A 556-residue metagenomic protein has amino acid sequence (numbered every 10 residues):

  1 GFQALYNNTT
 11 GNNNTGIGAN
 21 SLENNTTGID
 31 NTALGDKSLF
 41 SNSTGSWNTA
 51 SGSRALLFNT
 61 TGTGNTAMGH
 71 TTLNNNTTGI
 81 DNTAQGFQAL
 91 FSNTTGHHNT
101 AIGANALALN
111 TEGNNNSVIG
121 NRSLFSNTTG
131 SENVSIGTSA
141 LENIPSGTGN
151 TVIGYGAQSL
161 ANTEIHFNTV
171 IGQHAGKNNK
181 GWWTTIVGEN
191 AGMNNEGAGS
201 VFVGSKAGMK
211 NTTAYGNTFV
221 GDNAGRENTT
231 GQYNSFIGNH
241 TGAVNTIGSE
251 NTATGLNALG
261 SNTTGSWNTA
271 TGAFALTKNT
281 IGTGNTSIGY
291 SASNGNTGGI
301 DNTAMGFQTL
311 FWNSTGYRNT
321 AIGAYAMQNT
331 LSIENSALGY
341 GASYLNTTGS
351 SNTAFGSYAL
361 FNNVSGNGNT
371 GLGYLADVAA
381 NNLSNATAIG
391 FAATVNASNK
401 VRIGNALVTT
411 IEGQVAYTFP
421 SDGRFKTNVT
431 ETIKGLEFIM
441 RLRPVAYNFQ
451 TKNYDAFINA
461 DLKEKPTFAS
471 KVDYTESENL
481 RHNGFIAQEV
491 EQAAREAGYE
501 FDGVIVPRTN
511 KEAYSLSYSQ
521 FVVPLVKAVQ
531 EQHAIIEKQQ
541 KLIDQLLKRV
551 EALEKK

Functional and structural regions predicted by a protein language model:
G1-S421: Glycine- and small/polar-enriched repetitive beta-structure motifs of secreted/surface proteins
S421-T427: Short beta-alpha connecting loops at secondary-structure transitions that line or flank enzyme active sites
T430-R441, Q545: Periplasmic N-terminal gating module of Gram-negative TonB-dependent outer-membrane receptors
K452-L462, Q488: Glycine- and aromatic-enriched periplasmic loops at the membrane-periplasm interface of multi-pass inner-membrane
N459-R481: Glycine-rich phosphate/pyrophosphate-binding loop and adjacent beta-alpha nucleotide/cofactor-binding cores
K465-P466, S470-D473, F501-K556: C-terminal intramolecular chaperone/auto-processing assembly modules
A487-E500: Glycine-rich, acidic and aromatic/proline-enriched surface loops and short helix-turn segments that act as binding
